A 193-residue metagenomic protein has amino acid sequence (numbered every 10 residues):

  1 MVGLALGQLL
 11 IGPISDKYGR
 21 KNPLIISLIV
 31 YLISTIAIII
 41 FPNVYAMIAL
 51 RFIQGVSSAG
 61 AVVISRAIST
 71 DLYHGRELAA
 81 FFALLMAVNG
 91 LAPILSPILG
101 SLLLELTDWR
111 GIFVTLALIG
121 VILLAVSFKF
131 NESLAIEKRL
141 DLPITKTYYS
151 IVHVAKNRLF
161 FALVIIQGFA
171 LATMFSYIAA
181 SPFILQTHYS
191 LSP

Functional and structural regions predicted by a protein language model:
M1-L9, P93-I94: Residue-level signature of mid-helix packing/kink "hotspots" within the transmembrane helices of 12-pass Major
A5-Y45: Conserved MFS/SLC helix-loop-helix module at the cytosolic interface between two early adjacent transmembrane helices
L28, L32-T35, L50-R51, A117-L124: A generic transmembrane-helix signature of 12-TM secondary carrier transporters
S34-I39, Q54, T70, S127: MFS-fold secondary transporters
V44, L50-L91: Cytoplasmic helix-loop-helix junction between adjacent transmembrane helices in 12-TM secondary transporters
A46, F81-F128: Helix-loop-helix hairpin linking two adjacent transmembrane segments in secondary transporters
F128-V152: Flexible cytoplasmic inter-helical loops of multi-pass small-molecule transporters
K156-T173: Pair of pore-lining "gating" transmembrane helices in MFS-fold secondary transporters
